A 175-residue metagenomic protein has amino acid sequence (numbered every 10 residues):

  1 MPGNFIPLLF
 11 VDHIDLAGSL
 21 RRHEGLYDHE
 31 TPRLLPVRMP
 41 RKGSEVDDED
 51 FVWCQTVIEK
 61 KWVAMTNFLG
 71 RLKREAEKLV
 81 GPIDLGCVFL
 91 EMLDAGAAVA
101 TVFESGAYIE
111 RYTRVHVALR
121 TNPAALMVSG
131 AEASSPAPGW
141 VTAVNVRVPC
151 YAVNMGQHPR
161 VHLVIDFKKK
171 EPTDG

Functional and structural regions predicted by a protein language model:
M1-P82: Non-heme Fe(II)/2-oxoglutarate
L85-V88: Membrane-interface amphipathic segments
L90-Y108: Conserved short histidine dyad/triad with adjacent acidic residue
M92, Y108-A125: Short, conserved beta-strand element in jelly-roll/cupin
A95-A97, P138-G139, R147: Tight coil/turn sites that cap or link beta-strands
T101, A118-P138: A short beta-strand-loop-beta hairpin characteristic of the jelly-roll/cupin
T101, A125-M127, V144-Q157, V164: Short beta-strand His + acidic residue motifs that chelate non-heme Fe in jelly-roll/DSBH and cupin folds
T113-A118, V141-A143, Q157-D174: A short hydrophobic beta-strand segment most commonly corresponding to one strand of the jelly-roll/cupin
